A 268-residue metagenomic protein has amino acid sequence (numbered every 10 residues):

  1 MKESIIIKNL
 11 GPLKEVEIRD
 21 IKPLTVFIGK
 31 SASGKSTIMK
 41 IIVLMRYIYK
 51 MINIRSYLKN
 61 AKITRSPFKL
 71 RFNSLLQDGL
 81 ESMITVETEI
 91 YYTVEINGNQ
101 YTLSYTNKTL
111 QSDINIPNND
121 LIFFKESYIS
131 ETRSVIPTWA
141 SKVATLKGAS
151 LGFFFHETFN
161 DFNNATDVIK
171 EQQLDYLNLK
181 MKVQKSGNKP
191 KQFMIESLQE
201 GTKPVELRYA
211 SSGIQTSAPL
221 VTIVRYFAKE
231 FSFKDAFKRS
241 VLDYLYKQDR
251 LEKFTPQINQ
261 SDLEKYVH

Functional and structural regions predicted by a protein language model:
M1-K189, E230-F233, F237, Q260-V267: P-loop NTPase switch/coupling surface
G29-S31, S186-H268: Conserved ABC ATPase signature
